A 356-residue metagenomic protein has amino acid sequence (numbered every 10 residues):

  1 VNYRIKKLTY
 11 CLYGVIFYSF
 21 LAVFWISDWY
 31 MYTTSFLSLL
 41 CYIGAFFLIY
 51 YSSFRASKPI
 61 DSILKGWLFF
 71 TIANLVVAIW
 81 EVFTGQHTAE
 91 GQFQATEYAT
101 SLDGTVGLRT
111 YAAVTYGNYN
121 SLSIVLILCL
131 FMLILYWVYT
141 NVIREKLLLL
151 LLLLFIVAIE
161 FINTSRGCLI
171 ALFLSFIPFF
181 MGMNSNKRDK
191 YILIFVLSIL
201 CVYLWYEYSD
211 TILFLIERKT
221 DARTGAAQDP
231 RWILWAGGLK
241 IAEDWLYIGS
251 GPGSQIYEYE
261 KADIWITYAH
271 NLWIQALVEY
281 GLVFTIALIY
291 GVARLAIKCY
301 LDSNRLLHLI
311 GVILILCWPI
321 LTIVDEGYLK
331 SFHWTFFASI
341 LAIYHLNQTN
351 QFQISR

Functional and structural regions predicted by a protein language model:
V1-Y3, L48-K58, L133-N141, I177-N186 (+3 more regions): Structural signal for the C-terminal ends of transmembrane alpha-helices and the immediately following loop
Y10-I16, L148-L154, C299-D325: Loop-to-helix entry and N-terminal half of a specific, functionally important transmembrane alpha helix in multi-pass
Y10-V15, W29-Y51, S62, G66 (+1 more regions): Aromatic-anchored transmembrane helix interface
F20-L21, C41, A45, D61-A95 (+5 more regions): Alpha-helical transmembrane segments of multi-pass inner-membrane proteins
T34-S35, A113-L128, A269, L277-G281 (+1 more regions): Membrane-interface micro-motifs in multi-pass membrane enzymes
V76, V82-G85, F180-A222, L239-E243: A membrane-periplasm/extracellular boundary helix in multi-pass inner-membrane enzymes that assemble envelope glycans
F173, I177, L200, L306-L321 (+1 more regions): Transmembrane alpha-helices of multi-pass inner-membrane enzymes
T211, T220-Y280: Long extracytoplasmic/lumenal interhelical loops at the membrane interface of multi-pass membrane proteins
